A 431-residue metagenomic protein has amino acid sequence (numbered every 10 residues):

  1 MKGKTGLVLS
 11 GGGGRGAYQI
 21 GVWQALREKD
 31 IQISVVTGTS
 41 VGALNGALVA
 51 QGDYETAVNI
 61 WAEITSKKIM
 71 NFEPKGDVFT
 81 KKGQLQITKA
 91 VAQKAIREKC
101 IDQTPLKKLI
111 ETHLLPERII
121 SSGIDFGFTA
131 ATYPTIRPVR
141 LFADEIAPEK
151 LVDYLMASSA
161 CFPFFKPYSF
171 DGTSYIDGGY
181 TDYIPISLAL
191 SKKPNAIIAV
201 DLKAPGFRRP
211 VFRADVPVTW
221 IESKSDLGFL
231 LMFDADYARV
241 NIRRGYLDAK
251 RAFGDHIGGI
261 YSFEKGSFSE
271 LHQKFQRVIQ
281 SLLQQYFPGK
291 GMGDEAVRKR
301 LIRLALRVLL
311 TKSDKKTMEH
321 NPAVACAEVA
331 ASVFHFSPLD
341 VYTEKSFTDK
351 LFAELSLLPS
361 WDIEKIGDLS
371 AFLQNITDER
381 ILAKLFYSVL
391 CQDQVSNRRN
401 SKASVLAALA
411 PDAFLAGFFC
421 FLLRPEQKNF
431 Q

Functional and structural regions predicted by a protein language model:
M1-T39, A47-Q431: Patatin-like phospholipase
